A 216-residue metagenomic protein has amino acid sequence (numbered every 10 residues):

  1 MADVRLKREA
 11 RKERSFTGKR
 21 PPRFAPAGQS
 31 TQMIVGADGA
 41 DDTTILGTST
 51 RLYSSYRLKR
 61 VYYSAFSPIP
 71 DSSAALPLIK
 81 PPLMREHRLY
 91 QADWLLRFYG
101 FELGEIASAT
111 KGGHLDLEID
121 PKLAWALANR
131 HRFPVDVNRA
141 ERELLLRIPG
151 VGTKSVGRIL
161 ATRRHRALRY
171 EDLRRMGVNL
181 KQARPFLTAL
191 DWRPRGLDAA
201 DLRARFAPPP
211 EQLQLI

Functional and structural regions predicted by a protein language model:
M1-I106: Conserved AdoMet/S-adenosylmethionine-binding subsite of the radical SAM
D41, A167-Y170: Alpha-helix N-cap recognition
M84, F98, V137-E141, S155: Accessory DNA-binding and partner-docking regions appended to nucleic-acid-acting proteins, especially the terminal
G113-L146, Y170-I216: C-terminal extensions
T162-R163: Residue-level signature of tetratricopeptide-repeat
